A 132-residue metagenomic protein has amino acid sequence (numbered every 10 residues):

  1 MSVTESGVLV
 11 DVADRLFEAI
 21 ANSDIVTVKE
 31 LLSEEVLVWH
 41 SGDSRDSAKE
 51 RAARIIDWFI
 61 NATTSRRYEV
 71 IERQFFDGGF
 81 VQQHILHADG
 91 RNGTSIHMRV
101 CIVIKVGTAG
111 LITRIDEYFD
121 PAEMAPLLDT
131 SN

Functional and structural regions predicted by a protein language model:
M1-E34, D129-N132: Short, low-complexity N-terminal intrinsically disordered segments enriched in polar/charged residues
V3, D57-N132: A beta-strand edge to alpha-helix "cap/lid" segment located at domain peripheries
S6, A48, M124: Short glycine-/acidic-enriched loop or helix-start segments at secondary-structure transitions that form or flank
V12, D24, R51-A52, L111: Alpha-helical structural motif
A13, I20, L32, A52-F59 (+2 more regions): Hydrophobic alpha-helical core bundles mediating ligand binding, dimerization, or RNAP-core interactions
L16-A19, V38-W39, A88-D89: Alpha-helix C-capping/helix-to-loop hinge sites
A19, G42-D46, I115: Short N-terminal micro-motifs specific to bacterial/archaeal maturation and metal-cluster initiation sites
I25-K29, S33-F76: A solvent-exposed, acidic/Ser-Thr-rich amphipathic alpha-helical stretch
